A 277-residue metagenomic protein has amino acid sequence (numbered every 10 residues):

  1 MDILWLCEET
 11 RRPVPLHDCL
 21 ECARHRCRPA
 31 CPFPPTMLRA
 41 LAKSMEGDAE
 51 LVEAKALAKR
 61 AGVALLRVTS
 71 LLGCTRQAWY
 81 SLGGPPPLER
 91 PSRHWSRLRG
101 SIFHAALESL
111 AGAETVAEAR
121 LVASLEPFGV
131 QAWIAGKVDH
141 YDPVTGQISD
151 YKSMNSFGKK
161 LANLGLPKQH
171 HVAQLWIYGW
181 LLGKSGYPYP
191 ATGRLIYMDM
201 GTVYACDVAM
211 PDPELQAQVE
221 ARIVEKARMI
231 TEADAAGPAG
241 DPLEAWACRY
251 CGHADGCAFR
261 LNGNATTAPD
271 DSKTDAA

Functional and structural regions predicted by a protein language model:
M1-I148, N155, K159-N163, A277: Metal-dependent nuclease catalytic cores that hydrolyze phosphodiester bonds in DNA/RNA, characterized by
W5-T10, H17-D18, C27-P29, F33-T36 (+1 more regions): Metal-dependent nuclease catalytic regions and adjoining charged, substrate-binding loops involved in nucleic-acid end
M45, S92, S96, V122 (+5 more regions): Generic ordered-secondary-structure signal
A119-M229: Mg2+/Mn2+-dependent nuclease catalytic core
